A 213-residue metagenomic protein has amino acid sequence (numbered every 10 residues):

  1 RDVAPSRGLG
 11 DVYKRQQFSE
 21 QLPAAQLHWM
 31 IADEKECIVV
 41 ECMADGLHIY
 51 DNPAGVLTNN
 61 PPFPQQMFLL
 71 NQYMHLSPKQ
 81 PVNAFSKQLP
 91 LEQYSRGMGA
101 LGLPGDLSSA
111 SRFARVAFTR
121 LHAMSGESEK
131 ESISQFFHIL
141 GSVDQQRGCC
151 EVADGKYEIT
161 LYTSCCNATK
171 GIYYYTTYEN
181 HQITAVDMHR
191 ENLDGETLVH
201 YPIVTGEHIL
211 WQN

Functional and structural regions predicted by a protein language model:
D2-Y13: Single conserved hydrophobic/aromatic residue that forms the stacking wall/gate of nucleotide- or nucleobase-binding
L9, M43-H48, N180-H181: A short, sequence-level motif marking secondary-structure junctions
D11-Q17, L140-V143: Hydrophobic, Leu/Ile/Phe/Ala-enriched alpha-helical segments that form helix-helix packing faces
K14-H48: Catalytic cofactor-binding cores of redox enzymes
A24-A25, E34, L57-N213: C-terminus-biased signal that marks the final domain/tail of proteins
V39-C42, H48-D51, N59-N60, Y174-Y175: Short helix/loop capping segments that flank catalytic or ligand/cofactor-binding pockets
